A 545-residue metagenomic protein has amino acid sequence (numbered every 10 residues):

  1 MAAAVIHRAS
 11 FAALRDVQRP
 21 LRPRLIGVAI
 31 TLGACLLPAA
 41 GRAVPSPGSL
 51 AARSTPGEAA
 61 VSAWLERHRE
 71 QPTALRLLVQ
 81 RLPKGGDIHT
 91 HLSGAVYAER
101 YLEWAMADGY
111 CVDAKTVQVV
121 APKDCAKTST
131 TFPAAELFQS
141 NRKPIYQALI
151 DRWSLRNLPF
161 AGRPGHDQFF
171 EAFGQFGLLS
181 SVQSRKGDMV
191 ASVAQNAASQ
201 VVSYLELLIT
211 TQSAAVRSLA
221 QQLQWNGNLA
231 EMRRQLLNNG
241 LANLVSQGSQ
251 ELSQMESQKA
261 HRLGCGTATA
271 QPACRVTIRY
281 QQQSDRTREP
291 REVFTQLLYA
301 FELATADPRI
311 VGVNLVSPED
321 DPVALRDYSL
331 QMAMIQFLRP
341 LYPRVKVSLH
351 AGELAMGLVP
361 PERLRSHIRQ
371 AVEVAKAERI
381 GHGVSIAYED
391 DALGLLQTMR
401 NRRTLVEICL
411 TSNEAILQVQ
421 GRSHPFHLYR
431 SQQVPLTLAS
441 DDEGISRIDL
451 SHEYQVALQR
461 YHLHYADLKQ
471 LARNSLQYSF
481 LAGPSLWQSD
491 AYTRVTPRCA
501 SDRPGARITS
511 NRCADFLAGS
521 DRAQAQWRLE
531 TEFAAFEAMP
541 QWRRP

Functional and structural regions predicted by a protein language model:
M1-L21: N-terminal secretory signal peptides that target proteins for export/translocation
R15-Q18, G33, R42, L78 (+1 more regions): Residue-level detector of alpha-helical hydrophobic segments embedded in or interacting with membranes
P23-L25, A43: Hydrophobic alpha-helical segments, especially transmembrane helices and their immediate juxtamembrane helical caps
G27-L36: Bacterial N-terminal signal peptides
P38-A40: N-terminal signal peptide c-region/cleavage motif recognized by signal peptidases
V44-P545: Metal-cofactor-binding active-site regions of metalloenzymes
